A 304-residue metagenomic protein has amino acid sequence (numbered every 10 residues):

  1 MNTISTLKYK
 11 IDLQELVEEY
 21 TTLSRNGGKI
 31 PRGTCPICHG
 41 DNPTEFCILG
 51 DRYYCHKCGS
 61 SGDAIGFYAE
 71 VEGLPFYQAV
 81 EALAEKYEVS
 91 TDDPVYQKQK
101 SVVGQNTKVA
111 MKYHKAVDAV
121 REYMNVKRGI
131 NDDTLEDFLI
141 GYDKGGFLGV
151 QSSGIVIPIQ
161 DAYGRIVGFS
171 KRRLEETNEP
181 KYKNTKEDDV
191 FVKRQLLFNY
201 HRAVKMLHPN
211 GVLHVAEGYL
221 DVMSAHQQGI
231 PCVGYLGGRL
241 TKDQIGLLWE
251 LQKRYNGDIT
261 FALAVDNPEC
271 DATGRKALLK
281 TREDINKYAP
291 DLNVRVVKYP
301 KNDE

Functional and structural regions predicted by a protein language model:
M1-H39, P75-V156, Q160-Y163, D189 (+2 more regions): TOPRIM metal-binding catalytic domain and adjacent DNA-binding surface shared by DnaG-type primases
C35, C55, Y68, M124-N125 (+5 more regions): Terminal peptide-recognition signature
T44-A82: Short Cys/His-based metal-binding microdomains
D63, I230, N256-I259, L292: Short glycine-/polar-rich loops that comprise or flank the Walker A/P-loop and associated switch/sensor motifs
Y142-G257: Phosphate-handling DNA/RNA-contact segment within nucleic-acid enzymes
V215, Y255-G274, K298: Acidic beta-strand-to-loop metal/phosphate-binding motif
L220, G238-T241, V265-L279, K301-D303: Acidic, metal-coordinating catalytic cores used for nucleic-acid/nucleotide bond scission and strand-transfer chemistry
T281-V296: Structural alpha-beta junctions
